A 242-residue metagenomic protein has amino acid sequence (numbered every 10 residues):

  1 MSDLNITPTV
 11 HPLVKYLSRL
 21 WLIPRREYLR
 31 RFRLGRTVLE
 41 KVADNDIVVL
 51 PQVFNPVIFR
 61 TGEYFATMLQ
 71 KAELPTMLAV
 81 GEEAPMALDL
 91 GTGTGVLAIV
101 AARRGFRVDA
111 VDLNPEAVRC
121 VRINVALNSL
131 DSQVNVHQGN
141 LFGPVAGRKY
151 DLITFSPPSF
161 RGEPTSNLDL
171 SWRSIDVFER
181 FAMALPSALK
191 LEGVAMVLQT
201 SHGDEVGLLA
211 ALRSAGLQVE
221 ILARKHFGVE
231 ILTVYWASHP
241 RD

Functional and structural regions predicted by a protein language model:
M1-A43: N-terminal auxiliary segments of SAM/dcSAM-dependent transferases
R25-P75: Class I SAM-dependent transferase core
V53, D89, D109, D169 (+2 more regions): Conserved short-loop catalytic and cofactor-binding motifs
I58-G62, L90, N114, R173-F178: Short, conserved glycine- and acidic-residue-centered signature motifs in active-site or ligand-binding loops
A66-R148, L152-F155, R161-G162: Conserved SAM/SAH cofactor-binding pocket of Class I
P115-V118, L130, V134-S238: S-adenosylmethionine
R241-D242: Flexible, glycine-/basic-rich loop-and-beta segments that form/coincide with the SAM-dependent methyltransferase
